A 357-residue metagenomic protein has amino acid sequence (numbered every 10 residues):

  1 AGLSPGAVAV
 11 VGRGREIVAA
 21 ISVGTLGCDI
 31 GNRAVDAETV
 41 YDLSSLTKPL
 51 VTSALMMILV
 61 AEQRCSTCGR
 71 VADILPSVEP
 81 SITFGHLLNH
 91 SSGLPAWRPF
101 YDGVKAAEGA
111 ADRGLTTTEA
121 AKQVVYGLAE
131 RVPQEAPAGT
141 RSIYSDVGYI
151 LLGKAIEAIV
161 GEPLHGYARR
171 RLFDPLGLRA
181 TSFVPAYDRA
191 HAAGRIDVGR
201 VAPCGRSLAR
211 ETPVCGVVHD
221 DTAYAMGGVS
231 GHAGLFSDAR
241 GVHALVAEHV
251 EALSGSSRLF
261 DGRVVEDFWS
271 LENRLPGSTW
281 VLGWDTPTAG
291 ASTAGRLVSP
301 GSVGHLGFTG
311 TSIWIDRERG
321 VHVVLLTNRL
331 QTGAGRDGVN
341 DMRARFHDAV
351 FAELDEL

Functional and structural regions predicted by a protein language model:
A1-L43, R64-G69, D220, A334-R336 (+1 more regions): Short, conserved catalytic-motif segment at the N-terminal edge
V8-V10, H86-L88, I313-W314, H322-L325: Structural recognition of the beta-strand scaffold that forms the well-ordered cores of secreted hydrolase catalytic
R15, D42-C68, Y149-E157, V242-L245 (+1 more regions): Active-site SXXK
L43, T47, T52, Y144 (+4 more regions): Hydrophobic (often cysteine-bearing) scaffold residues that line and stabilize catalytic clefts of nucleotide/cofactor
S66-P80, P175-L176: Short, glycine/proline-biased beta-turn/loop segments that scaffold the active-site neighborhood
S81-P300: Short, surface-exposed loop or secondary-structure junction motifs that flank catalytic or metal-binding residues
S302, T309-H322: Short, surface-exposed beta-strand/loop micro-motifs that present aromatic residues
Q331-E356: Generic C-terminus detector
